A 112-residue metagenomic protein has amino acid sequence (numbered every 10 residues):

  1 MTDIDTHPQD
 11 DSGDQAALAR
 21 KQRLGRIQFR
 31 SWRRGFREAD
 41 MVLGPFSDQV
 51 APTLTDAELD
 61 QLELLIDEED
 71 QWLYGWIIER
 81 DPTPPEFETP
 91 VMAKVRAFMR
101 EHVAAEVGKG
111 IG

Functional and structural regions predicted by a protein language model:
T2-L59, E63-G112: Positively charged, polar, low-complexity stretches
